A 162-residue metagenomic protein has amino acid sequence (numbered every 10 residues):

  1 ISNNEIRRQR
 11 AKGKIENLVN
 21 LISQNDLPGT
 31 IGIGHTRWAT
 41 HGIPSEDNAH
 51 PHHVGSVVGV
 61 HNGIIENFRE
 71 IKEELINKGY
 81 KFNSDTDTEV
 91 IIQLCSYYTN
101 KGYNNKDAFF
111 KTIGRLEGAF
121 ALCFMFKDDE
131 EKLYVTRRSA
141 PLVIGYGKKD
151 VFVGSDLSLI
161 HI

Functional and structural regions predicted by a protein language model:
I1-I160: Conserved short alpha-helical segments that host acidic/polar catalytic motifs at enzyme active sites
